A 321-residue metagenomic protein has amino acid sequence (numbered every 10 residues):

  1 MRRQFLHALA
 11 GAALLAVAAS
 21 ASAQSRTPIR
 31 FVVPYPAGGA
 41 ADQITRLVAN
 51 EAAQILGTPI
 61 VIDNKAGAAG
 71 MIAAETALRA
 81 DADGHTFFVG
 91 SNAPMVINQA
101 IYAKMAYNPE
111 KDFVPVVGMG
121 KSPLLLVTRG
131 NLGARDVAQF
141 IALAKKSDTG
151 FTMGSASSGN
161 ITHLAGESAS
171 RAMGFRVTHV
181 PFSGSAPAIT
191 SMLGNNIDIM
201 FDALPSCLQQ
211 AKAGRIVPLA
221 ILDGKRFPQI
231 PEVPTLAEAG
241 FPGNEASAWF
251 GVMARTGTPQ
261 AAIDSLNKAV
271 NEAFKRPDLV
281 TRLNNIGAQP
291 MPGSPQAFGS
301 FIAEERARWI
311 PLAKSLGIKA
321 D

Functional and structural regions predicted by a protein language model:
R2-H7: N-terminal export leaders
A18-S20: N-terminal signal peptide c-region/cleavage motif recognized by signal peptidases
A23-K111, G150-T152, G174-F201, P292-G293 (+1 more regions): N-terminal (or domain-start) structured segment
R26-P28, K212, E238, Q260-D321: An extracytoplasmic/periplasmic, membrane-proximal ligand-sensing/linker region
R79-H85, A100-P187, L236, W249-R282: Hinge/capping helix and adjacent helix->loop/strand transition within the periplasmic-binding protein
P94-K104, S170-A172, D198-V233, I310: A ligand-binding cleft/hinge motif common to bilobed small-molecule-binding domains
K121, C207-K275, E304-A307: C-terminal lobe and pocket-closing loops of periplasmic/extracytoplasmic Venus-flytrap solute-binding proteins
